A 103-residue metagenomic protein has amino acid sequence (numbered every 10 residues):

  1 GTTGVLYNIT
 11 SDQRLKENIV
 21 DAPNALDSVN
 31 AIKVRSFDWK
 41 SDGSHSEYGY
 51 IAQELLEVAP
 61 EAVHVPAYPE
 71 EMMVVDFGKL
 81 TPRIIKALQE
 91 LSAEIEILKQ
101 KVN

Functional and structural regions predicted by a protein language model:
G1-F77, L91-N103: C-terminal intramolecular chaperone/autoprocessing and neck/assembly modules of extracellular spikes and adhesins
T81-I84: A detector for long, heptad-repeat alpha-helical coiled-coil rods in eukaryotic scaffold/tether proteins, responding
